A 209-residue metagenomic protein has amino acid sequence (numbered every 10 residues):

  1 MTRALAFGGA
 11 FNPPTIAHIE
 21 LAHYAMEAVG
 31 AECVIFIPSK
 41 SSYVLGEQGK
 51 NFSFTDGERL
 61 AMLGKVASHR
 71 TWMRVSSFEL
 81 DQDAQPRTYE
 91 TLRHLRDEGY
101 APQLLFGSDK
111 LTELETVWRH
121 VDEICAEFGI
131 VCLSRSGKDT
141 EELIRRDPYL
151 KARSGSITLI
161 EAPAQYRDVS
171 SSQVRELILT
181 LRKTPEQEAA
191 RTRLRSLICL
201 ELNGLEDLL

Functional and structural regions predicted by a protein language model:
M1-L209: Nucleotidyltransferase catalytic core that binds NTPs
